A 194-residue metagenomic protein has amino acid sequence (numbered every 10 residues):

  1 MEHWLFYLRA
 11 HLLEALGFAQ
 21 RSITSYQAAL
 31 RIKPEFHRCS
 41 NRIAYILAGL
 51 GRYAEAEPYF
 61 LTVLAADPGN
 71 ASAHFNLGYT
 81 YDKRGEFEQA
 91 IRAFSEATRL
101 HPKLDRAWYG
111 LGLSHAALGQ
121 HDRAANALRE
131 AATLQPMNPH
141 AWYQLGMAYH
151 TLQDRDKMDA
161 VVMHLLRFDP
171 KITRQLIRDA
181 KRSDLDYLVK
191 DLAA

Functional and structural regions predicted by a protein language model:
M1-A28, R38, R42-G49: Alpha-helical segment of the N-proximal tetratricopeptide repeat
H3-W4, H37-R38, A71-S72, D105-R106 (+2 more regions): Helix-start (N-cap) detector for alpha-helical repeat units in TPR-like alpha-solenoids, especially tetratricopeptide
A15-A28, G49-T62, G69, K83-E96 (+4 more regions): Structural signature of tandem alpha-helical TPR/SEL1-like repeats, specifically the intra-repeat loop/turn
I32, A66, L100, L134 (+1 more regions): Structural marker of alpha-solenoid helical repeat scaffolds
P102-N126: A contiguous binding-surface segment within folded domains or other stable secondary-structure elements
G146-Q153, I172-A193: TPR/TPR-like alpha-solenoid helical repeat scaffolds
